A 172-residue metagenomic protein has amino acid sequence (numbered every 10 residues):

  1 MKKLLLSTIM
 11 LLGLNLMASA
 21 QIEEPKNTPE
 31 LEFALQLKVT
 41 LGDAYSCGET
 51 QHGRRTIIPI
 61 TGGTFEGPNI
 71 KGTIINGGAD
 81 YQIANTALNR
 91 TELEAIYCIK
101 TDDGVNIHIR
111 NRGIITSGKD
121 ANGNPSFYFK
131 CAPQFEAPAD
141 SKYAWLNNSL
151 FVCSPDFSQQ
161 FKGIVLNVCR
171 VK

Functional and structural regions predicted by a protein language model:
M1-E23: Bacterial Sec-dependent N-terminal signal peptides
Q21-K172: Beta-strand-enriched cores of mature, soluble protein domains
